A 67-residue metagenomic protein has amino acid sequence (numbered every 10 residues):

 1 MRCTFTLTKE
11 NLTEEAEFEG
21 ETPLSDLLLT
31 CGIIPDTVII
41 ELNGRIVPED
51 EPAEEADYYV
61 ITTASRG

Functional and structural regions predicted by a protein language model:
M1-R66: Ubiquitin-like/PB1-type beta-grasp interaction modules and other compact soluble beta-rich domains
